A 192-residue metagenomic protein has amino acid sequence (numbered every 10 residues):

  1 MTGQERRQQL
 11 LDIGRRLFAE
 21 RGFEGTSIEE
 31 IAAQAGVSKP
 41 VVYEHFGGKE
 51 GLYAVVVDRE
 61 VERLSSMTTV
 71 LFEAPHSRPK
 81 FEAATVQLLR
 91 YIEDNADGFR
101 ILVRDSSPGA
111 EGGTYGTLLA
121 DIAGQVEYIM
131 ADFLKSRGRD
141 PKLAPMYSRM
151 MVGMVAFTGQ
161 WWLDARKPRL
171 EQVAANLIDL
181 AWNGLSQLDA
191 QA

Functional and structural regions predicted by a protein language model:
M1-E5, P141, D189-A192: N-terminal intrinsically disordered/low-complexity leader segments
R7-Q8, I28, E50, A54 (+6 more regions): Short, structured helix-loop boundary elements
Q9, I13, L17-G51, V55: Helix-turn-helix
E20-E24, N95, R137: Short coil/turn segments at alpha/beta junctions that flank glycine-rich nucleotide-binding fingerprints
V55, T69-A96, S148-M151: Hydrophobic alpha-helical connector segments
E62-S65, E111-K135, P145-R149, Q172-A175 (+1 more regions): Amphipathic alpha-helical packing segments from all-alpha helical-bundle domains
Y91-G113, E127-A131, F157-D164: Amphipathic alpha-helical segments used for helix-helix packing
